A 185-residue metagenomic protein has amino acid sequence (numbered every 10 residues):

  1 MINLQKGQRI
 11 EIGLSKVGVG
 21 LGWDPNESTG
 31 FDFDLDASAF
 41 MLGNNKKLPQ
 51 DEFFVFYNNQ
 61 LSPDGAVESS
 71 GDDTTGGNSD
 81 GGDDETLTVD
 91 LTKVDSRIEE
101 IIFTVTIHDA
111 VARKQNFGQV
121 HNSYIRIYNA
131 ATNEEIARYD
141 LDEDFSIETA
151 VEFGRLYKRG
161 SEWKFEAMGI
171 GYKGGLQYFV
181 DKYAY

Functional and structural regions predicted by a protein language model:
M1-Y185: Intrinsic-disorder/low-complexity signal
